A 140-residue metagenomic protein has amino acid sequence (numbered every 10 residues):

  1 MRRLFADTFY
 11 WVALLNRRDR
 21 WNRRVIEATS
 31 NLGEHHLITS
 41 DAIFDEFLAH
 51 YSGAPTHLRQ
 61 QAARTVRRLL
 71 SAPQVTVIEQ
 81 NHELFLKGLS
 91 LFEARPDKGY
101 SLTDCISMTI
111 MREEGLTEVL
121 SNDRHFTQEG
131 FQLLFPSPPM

Functional and structural regions predicted by a protein language model:
M1-R3, M108-T109, E113-M140: Acidic, PIN/NYN-like endoribonuclease modules and their adjacent C-terminal/linker elements
M1-T39, G53-R64, M140: Short, well-structured N-terminal submotif of metal-dependent ribonuclease cores
D41, D104, D123-R124: Short secondary-structure boundary segments
A49-I78: Helix-adjacent hinge/juxtasegments
V75-E118: Active-site neighborhoods of divalent-metal-dependent phosphate/nucleic-acid chemistry enzymes
